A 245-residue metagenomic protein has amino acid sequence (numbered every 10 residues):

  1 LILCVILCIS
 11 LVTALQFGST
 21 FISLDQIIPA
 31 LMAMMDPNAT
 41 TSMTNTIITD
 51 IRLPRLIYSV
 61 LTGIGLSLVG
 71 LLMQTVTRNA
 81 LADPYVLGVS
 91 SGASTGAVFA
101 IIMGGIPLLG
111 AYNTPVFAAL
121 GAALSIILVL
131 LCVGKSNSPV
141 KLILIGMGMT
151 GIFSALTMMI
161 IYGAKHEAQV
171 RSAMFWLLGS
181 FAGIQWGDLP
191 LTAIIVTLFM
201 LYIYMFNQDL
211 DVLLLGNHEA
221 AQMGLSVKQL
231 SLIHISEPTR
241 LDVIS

Functional and structural regions predicted by a protein language model:
L1-S236, R240: Alpha-helical transmembrane segments in inner-membrane proteins
